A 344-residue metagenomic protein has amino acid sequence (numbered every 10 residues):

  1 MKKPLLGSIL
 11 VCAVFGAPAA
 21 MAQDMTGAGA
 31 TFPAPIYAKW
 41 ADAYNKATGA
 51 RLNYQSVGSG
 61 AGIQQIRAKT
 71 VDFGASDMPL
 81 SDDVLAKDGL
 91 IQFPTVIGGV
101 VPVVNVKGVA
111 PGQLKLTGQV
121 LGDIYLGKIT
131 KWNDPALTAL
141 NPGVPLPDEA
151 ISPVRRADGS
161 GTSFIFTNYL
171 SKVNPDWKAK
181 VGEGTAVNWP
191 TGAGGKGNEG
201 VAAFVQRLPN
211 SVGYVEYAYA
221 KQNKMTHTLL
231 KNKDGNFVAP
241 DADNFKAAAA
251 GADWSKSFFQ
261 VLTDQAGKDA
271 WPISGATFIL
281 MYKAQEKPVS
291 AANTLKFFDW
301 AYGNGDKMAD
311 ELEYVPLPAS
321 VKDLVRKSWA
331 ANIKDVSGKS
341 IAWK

Functional and structural regions predicted by a protein language model:
M1-P4: Positively charged n-region of N-terminal signal peptides that target proteins for export
G7-G16: Bacterial N-terminal signal peptides
G16-A22: Sec/Tat signal peptide C-region and signal peptidase I cleavage site
A22-K344: Flexible loop/hinge segments at secondary-structure junctions
